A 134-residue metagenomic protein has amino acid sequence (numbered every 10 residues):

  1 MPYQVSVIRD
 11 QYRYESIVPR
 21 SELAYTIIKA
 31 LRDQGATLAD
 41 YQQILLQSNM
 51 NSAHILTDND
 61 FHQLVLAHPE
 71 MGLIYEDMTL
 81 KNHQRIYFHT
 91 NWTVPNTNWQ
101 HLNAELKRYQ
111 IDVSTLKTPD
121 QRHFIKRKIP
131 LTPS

Functional and structural regions predicted by a protein language model:
M1-S134: Intrinsically disordered, charged low-complexity linkers and terminal tails that flank or connect structured domains
